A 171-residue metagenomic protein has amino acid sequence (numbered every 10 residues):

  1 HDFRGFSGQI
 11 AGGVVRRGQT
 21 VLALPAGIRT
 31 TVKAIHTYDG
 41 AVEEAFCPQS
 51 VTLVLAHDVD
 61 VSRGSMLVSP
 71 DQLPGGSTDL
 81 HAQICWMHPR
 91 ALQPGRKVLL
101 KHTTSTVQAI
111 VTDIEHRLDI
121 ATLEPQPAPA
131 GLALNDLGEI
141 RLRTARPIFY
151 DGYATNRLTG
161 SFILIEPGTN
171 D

Functional and structural regions predicted by a protein language model:
D2-D171: C-terminal effector/interaction modules appended to NTPase cores
